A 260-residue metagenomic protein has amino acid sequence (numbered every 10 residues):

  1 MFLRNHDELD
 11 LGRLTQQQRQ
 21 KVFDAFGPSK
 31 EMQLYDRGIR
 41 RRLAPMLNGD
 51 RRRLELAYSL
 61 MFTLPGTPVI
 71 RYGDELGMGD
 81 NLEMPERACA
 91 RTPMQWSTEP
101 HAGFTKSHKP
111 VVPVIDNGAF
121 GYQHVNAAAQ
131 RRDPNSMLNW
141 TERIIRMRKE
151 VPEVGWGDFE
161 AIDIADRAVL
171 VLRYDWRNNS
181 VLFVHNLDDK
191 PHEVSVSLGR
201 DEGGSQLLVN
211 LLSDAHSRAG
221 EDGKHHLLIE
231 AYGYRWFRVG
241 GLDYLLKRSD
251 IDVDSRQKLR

Functional and structural regions predicted by a protein language model:
M1-L259: Active-site and adjacent substrate-binding regions of carbohydrate-active enzymes
